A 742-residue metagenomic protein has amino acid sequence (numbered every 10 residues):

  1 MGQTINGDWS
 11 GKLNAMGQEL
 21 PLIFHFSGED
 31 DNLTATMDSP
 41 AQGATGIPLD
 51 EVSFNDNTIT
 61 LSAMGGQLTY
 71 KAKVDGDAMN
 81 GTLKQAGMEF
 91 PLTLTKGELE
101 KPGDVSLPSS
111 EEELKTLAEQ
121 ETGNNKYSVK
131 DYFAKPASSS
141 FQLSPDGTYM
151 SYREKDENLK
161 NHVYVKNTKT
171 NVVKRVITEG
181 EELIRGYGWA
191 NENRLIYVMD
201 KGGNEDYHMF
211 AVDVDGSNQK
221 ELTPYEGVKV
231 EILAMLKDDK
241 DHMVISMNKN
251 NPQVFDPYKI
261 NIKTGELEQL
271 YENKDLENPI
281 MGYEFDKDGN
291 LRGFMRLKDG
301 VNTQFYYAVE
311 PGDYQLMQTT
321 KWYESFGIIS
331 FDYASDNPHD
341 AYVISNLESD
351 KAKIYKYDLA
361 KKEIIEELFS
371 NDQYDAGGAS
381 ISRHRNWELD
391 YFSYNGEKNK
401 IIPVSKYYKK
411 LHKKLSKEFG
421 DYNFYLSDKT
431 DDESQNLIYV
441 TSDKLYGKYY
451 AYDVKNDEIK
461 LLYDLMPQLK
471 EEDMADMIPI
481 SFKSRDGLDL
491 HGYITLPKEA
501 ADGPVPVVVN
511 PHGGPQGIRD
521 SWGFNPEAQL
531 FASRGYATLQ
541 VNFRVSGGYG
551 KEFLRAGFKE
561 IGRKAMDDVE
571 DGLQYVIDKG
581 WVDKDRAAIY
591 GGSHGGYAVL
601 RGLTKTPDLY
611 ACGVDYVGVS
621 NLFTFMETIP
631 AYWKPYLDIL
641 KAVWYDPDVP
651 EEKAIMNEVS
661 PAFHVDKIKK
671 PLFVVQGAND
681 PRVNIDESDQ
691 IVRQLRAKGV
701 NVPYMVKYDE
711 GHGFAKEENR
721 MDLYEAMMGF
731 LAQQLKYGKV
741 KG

Functional and structural regions predicted by a protein language model:
Q3-D75, N80-L92, K96: Central antiparallel beta-sheet cores of small beta-barrel/beta-sandwich binding domains
A44-A78, Y164-M199: Mid-chain, structured segments of secreted extracytoplasmic proteins
T93-A118: Pro/Ala/Gly-rich low-complexity, hydrophilic intrinsically disordered segments
E111-Q120, N125, F133-S139, P145 (+7 more regions): Peripheral, non-catalytic segments that deliver or gate enzyme domains
Y394, T441, N510-G514, S593 (+1 more regions): Glycine-rich His-Gly loop
Q468-A588, G592-S593, E627, A631-P635: Cap/lid segment of the alpha/beta-hydrolase catalytic domain
F543-G742: Active-site-proximal cap/loop segments of hydrolase catalytic domains
